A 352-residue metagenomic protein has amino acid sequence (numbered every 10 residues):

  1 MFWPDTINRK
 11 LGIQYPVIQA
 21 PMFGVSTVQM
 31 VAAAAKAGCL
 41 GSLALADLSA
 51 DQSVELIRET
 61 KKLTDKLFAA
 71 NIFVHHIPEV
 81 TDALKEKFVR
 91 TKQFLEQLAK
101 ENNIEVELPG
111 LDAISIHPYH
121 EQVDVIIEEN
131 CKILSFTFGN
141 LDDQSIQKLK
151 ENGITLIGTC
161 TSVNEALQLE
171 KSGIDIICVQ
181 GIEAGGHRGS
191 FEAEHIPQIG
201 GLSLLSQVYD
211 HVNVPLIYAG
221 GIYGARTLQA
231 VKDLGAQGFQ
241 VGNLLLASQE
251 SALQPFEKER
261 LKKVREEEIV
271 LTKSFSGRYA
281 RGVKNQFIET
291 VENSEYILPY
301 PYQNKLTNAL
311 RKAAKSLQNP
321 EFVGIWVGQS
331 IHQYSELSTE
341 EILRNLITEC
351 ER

Functional and structural regions predicted by a protein language model:
M1-E194, Q198-H211: Active-site entrance/lid segments in N-terminal catalytic domains of soluble metabolic enzymes
H187-I217, I222-R352: Conserved active-site-proximal phosphate/metal-binding subdomains
